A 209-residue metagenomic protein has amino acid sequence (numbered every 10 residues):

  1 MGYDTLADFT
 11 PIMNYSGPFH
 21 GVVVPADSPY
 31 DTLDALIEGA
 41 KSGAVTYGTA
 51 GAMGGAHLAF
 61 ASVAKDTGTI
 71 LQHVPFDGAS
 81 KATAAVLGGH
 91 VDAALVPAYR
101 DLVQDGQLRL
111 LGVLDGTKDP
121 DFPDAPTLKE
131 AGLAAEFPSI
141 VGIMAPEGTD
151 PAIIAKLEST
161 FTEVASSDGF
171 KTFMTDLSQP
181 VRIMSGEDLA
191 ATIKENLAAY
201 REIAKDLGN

Functional and structural regions predicted by a protein language model:
M1-D77, K81, L128, I140-F173: Hinge/capping helix and adjacent helix->loop/strand transition within the periplasmic-binding protein
G17, Y99-S166, E195-A198: C-terminal lobe and pocket-closing loops of periplasmic/extracytoplasmic Venus-flytrap solute-binding proteins
G21, D92-A93, L110: Short, Asp-centered acidic motifs that coordinate Mg2+ and/or phosphate in catalytic or ligand-binding sites
T32, P75, H90, A98 (+4 more regions): Conserved functional loop/turn residues at catalytic and ligand-binding sites
E38-K41, S62-D66, S80-D92, R100-Q107 (+1 more regions): Short helices/loops that flank or line small-molecule/ion binding pockets
F76, L95-V96, V113, M184: Short beta-strand and adjacent tight-turn residues that come in two discontinuous sequence segments and form the edges
T162, S166, K171-A191: Mature extracytoplasmic/periplasmic domains
S185-N209: Extracellular/periplasmic bilobal clamshell ligand-binding domains
